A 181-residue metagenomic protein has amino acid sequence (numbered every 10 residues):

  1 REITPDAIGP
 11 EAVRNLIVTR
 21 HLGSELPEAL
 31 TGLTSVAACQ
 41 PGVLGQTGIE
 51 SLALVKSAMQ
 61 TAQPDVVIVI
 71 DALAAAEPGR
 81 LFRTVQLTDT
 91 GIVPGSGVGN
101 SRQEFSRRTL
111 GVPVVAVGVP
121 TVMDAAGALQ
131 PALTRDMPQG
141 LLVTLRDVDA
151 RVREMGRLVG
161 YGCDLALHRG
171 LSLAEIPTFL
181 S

Functional and structural regions predicted by a protein language model:
R1-P5, G45-Q46, A72-A76: Gly/Ser/Thr-rich loops at beta-strand to alpha-helix junctions that form or flank small-molecule/cofactor-binding
E2-A38: Glycine-rich phosphate/diphosphate-binding loop of Rossmann-like nucleotide-binding domains
I3, A7, E11, E50-L54 (+1 more regions): Conserved active-site and cofactor/substrate-binding residues in soluble primary-metabolism enzymes
A29-A58: A structural-propensity feature for long, helix-poor, extended segments
Q40, I68-D71, A116-P120: Short beta-strand segments
L52-Q103: Glycine-rich phosphate-binding loop
G97-P120: Short, flexible loop segments at boundaries between secondary-structure elements
V115-S181: C-terminal functional extensions of proteins
